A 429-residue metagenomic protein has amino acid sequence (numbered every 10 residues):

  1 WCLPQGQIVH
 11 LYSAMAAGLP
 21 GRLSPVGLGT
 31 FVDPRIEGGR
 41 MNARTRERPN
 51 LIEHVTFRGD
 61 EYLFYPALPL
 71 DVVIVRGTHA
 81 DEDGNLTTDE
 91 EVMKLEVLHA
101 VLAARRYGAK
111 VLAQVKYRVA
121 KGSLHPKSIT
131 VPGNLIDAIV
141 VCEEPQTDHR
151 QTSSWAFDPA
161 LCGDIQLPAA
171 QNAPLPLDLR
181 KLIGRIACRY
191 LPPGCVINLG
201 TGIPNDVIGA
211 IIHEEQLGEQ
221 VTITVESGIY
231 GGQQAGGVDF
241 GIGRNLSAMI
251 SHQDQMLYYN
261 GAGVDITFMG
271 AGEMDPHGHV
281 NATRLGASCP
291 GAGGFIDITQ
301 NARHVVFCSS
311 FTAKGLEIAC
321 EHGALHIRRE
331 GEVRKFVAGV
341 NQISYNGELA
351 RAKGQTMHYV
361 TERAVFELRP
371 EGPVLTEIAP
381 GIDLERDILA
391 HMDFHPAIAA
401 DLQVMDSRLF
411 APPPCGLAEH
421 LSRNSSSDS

Functional and structural regions predicted by a protein language model:
W1-H10, I165-S247: N-terminal active-site beta-alpha-beta segment that forms phosphate/nucleotide-binding and substrate-recognition loops
W1-P168, G236-G416: Conserved phosphate- and dinucleotide-binding cores of soluble alpha/beta proteins, encompassing both enzyme active
G416-D428: Long, compositionally biased
